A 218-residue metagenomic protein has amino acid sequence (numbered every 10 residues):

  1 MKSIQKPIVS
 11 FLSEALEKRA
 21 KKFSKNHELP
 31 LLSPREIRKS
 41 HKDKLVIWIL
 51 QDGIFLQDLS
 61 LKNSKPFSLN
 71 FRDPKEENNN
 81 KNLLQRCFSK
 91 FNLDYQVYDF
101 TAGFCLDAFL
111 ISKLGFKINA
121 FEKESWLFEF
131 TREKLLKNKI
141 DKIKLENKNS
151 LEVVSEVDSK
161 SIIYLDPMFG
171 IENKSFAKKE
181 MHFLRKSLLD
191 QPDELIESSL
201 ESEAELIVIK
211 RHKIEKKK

Functional and structural regions predicted by a protein language model:
M1-Q96: S-adenosyl-L-methionine
L61-F100, C105-K218: Class I S-adenosyl-L-methionine-dependent methyltransferase catalytic core
